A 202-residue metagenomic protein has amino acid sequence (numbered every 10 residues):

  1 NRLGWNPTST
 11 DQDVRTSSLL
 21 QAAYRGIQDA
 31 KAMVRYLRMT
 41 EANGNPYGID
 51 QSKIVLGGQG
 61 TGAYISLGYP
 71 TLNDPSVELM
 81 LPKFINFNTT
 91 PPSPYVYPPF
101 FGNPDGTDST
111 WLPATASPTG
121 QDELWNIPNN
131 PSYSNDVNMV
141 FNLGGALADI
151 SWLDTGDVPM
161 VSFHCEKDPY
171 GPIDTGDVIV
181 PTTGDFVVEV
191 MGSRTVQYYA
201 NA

Functional and structural regions predicted by a protein language model:
N1-G4, G145, A202: Acidic carboxylate-rich catalytic motifs and surrounding loops in phosphoryl-/glycosyl-chemistry enzymes
N1-R2, P70, F163-K167: Short loop/turn segments at strand-loop or loop-helix junctions that form parts of catalytic or ligand-binding pockets
N1-Y24: Cap/lid segment of the alpha/beta-hydrolase catalytic domain
W5-P7, D149-W152, Y170-I173: Extracytoplasmic/secreted cell-surface and envelope-processing proteins
S17-Q28, V187-M191: Soluble non-cytosolic domains of exported or imported proteins
A30, S66, S193-Q197: Short, highly selective alpha-helical patches that border small-molecule cofactor pockets in redox/cofactor-processing
A32-G156: Primarily recognizes the serine-hydrolase "nucleophile elbow" in alpha/beta-hydrolase and SGNH/GDSL folds
V158, F163-A202: Active-site-adjacent alpha-helix of alpha/beta-hydrolase-fold enzymes
